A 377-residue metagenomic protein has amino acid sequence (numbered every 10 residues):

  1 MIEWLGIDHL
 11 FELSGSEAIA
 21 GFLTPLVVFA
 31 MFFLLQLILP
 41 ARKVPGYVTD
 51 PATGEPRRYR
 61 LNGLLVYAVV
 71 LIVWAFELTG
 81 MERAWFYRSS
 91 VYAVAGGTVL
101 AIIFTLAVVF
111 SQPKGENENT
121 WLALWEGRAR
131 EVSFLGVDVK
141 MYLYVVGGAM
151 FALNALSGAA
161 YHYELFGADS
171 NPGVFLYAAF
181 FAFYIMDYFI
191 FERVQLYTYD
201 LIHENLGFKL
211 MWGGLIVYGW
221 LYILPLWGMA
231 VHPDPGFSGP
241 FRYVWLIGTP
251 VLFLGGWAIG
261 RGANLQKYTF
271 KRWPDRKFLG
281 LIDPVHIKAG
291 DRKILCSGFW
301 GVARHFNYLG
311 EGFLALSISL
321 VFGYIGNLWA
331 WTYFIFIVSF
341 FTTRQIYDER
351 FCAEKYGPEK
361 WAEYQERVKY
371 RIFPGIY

Functional and structural regions predicted by a protein language model:
M1-S297, G312-Y377: Membrane-anchoring alpha-helices and their flanking helix-loop junctions
S297-A303: A short amphipathic helical element positioned immediately N-terminal to and/or at the very start of a transmembrane
R304, Y308-L314: Conserved beta-strand->loop/alpha-helix structural units within folded catalytic cores of enzymes with alpha/beta
